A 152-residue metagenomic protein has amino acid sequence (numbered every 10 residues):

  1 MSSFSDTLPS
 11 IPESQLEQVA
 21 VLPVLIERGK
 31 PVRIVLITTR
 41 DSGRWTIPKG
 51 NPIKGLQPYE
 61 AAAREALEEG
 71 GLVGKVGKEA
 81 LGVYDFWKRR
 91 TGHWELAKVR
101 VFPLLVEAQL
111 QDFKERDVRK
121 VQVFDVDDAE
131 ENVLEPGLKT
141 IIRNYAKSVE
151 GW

Functional and structural regions predicted by a protein language model:
M1-G29: Acidic, metal-coordinating catalytic segment for phosphate/diphosphate chemistry, firing primarily on the Nudix
E17-V19, V32, A97-R100, R119: Change "...and in nucleic-acid phosphodiester-cleaving endonucleases..." to "...and in nucleic-acid processing enzymes
I26-R33, T91-W94: Short, solvent-exposed loop/turn segments that connect beta-strands within catalytic domains and beta-strand-rich
G29-V73: Conserved Nudix-box catalytic region and its N-terminal flanking loop in Nudix hydrolases and closely related
G43-W45, Q111-W152: Nudix hydrolase/Nudix homology domain
L72-V83: A short coil-to-beta-strand element that immediately follows conserved catalytic motifs
V83-D112, Q122: Active-site-adjacent beta-strand/loop module that shapes the phosphate/pyrophosphate-binding cleft
